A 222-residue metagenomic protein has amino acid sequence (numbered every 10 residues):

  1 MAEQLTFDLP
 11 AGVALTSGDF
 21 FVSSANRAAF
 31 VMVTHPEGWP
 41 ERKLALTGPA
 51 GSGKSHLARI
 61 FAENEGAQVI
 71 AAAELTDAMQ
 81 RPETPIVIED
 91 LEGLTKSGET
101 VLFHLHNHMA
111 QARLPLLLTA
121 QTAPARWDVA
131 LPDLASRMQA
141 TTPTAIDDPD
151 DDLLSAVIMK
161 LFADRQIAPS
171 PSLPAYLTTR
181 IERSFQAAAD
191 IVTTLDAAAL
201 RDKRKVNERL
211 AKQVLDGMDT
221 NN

Functional and structural regions predicted by a protein language model:
L5-R27: Dynamic helix-loop-helix/coil hinge segments at AAA+ ATPase domain boundaries and subdomain interfaces
E41-L57: Walker A/P-loop nucleotide-binding motif
A62-A73, P82: Post-Walker A helix-loop "phosphate-sensing" segment adjacent to the P-loop in P-loop NTPases
Q80-A120: Conserved nucleotide-sensing/catalytic segment adjacent to the nucleotide-binding pocket in NTP-handling enzymes
P124-Q139: Short regulatory helix/loop adjacent to the ATP-binding pocket of P-loop NTPases
T141-L153: Conserved AAA+ ATPase "SRH/arginine-finger" region at the nucleotide-binding site
A168-R180: Short conserved motifs of the RecA-like P-loop NTPase core
I181-L195: The conserved phosphate-sensing helix
